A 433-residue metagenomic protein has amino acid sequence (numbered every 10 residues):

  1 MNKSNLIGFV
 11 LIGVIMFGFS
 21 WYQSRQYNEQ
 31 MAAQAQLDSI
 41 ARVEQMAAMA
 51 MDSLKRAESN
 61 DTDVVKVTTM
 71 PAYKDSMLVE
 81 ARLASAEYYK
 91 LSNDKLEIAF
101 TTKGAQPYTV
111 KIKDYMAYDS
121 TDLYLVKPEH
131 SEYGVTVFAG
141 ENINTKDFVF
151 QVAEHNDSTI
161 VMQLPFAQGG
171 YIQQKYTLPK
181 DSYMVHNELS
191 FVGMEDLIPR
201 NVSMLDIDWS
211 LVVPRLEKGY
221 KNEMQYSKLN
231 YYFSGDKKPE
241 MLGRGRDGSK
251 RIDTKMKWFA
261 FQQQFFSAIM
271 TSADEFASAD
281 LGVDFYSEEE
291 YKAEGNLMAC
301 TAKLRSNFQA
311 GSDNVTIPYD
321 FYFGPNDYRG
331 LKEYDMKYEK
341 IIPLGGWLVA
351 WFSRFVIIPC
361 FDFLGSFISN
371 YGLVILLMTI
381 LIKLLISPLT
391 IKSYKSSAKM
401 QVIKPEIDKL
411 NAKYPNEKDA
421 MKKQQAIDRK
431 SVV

Functional and structural regions predicted by a protein language model:
M1-E29, A33, L37, I143-T145 (+2 more regions): Internal alpha-helical transmembrane segments
Y27-A41, S397-E406: Alpha-helical transmembrane signal-anchor/signal-peptide segments
S39, S53, T62-V64, S76 (+2 more regions): Coil residues (strongly favoring Ser/Thr
R42-K66, M421: Short extracytoplasmic
S76, A81-K340: Soluble non-transmembrane domains of integral membrane proteins
F191, S312, L385-V433: Membrane-interface amphipathic helices and adjacent TM-edge segments
K292, Y322-Y371: Interfacial loop/helix-cap signal at membrane boundaries in integral membrane proteins
W347, W351-Q401, P405-D408: Core alpha-helical transmembrane segments of integral membrane proteins
